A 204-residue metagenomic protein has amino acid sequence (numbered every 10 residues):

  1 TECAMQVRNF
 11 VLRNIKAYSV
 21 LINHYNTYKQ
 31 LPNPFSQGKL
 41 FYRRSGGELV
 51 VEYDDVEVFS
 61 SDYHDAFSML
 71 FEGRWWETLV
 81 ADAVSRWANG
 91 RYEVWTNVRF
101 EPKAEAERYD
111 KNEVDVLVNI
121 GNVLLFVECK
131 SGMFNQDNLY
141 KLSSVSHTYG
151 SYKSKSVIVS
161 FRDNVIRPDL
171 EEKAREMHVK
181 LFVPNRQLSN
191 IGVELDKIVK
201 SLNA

Functional and structural regions predicted by a protein language model:
T1-A204: Intrinsically disordered, low-complexity Ser/Thr/Pro/Gly-rich regulatory segments
